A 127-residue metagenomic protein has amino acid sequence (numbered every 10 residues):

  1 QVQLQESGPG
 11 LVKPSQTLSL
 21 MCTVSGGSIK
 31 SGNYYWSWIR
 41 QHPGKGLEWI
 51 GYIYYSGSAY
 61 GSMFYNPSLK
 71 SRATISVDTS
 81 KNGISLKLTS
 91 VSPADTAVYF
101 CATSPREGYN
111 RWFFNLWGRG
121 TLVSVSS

Functional and structural regions predicted by a protein language model:
Q1-S127: Extracellular domains of the immunoglobulin superfamily
